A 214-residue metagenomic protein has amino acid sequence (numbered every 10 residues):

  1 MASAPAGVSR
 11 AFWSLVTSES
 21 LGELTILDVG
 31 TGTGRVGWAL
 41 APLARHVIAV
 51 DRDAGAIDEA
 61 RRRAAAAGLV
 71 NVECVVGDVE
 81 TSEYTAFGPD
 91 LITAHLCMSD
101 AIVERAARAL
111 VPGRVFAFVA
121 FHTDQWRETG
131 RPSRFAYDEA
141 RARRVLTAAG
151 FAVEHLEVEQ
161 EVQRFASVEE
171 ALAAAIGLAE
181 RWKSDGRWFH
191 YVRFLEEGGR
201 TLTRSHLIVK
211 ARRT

Functional and structural regions predicted by a protein language model:
S3-L24: Conserved alpha-helix/loop element of class I SAM-dependent methyltransferases that forms part of the SAM/SAH-binding
L24-G30: Conserved class I S-adenosyl-L-methionine
R35-T81: Class I SAM-dependent methyltransferase SAM/SAH-binding core
E80-L91: A short acidic, Gly/Pro-enriched loop at the edge of an enzyme's catalytic core that lines a small-molecule cofactor
D90-V103: A short SAM/SAH-binding and catalytic strip from SAM-dependent methyltransferases
I102-V115: A short glycine-rich, Lys/Arg-flanked "PGG" loop and its adjoining helix->strand segment in the class I
V115-R141: Conserved class I S-adenosyl-L-methionine
E157-T214: Conserved Class I S-adenosyl-L-methionine
